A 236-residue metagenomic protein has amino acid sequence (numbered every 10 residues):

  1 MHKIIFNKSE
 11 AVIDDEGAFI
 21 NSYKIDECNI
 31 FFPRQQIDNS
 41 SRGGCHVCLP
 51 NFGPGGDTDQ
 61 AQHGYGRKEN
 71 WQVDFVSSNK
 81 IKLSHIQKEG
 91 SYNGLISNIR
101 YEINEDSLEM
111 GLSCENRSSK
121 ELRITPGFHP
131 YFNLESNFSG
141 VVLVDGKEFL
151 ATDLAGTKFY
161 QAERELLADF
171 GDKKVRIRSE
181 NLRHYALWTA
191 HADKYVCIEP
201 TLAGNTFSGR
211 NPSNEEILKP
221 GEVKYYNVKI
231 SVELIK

Functional and structural regions predicted by a protein language model:
M1-G44, R164-L182, E216, E222-K236: Beta-strand-rich N-terminal accessory domains
I13, L112-S118, T189: Asparagine-centered strand-capping/turn motif at beta-strand->loop junctions
I30-G66, R176-D193, C197: Hot-dog-fold acyl-thioester-processing enzymes
Q60-E105: Extended, loop-rich substrate-binding clefts of extracytoplasmic carbohydrate-active enzymes
N98-R100, A155-T157, S213-L218: Beta-strand-rich interaction surfaces with strong enrichment in secreted/lumenal proteins
E115-K120, E233-I235: Short solvent-exposed strand-capping/beta-turn motif centered on an Asx-Ser/Thr pair
S119-T125, P130-Y185: Active-site/ligand-binding surface loops and adjacent short beta/alpha elements that line catalytic pockets across
K194-I217: A conserved acidic, glycine/proline-rich C-terminal tail/linker
